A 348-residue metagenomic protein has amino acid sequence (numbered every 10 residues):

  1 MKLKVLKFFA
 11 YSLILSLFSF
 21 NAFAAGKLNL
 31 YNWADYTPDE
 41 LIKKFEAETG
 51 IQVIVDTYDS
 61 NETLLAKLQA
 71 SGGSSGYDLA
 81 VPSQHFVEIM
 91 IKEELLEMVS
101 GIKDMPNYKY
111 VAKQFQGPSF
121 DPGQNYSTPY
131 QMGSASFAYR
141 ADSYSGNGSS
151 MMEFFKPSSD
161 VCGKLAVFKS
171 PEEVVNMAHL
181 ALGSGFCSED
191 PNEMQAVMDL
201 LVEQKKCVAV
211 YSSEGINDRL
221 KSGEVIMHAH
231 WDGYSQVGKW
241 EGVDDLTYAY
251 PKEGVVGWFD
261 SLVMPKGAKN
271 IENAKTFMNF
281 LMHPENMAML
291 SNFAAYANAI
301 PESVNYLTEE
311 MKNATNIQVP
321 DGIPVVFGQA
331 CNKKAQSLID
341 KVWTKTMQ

Functional and structural regions predicted by a protein language model:
F18-A24: Sec/Tat signal peptide C-region and signal peptidase I cleavage site
A24-I89: Early extracytoplasmic/lumenal segment of secretory-pathway proteins
G76, A80-C207, S212-E224: Extracytoplasmic ligand-binding site segments that recognize negatively charged/polar headgroups
F86-I89, K221, M227-D245: A ligand-binding cleft/hinge motif common to bilobed small-molecule-binding domains
S136-S143, H179-G183, W258-N270, M289-L290: A bilobed periplasmic-binding-protein/Venus flytrap-type ligand-binding module shared by bacterial periplasmic
M194-E203, G242-K266: Periplasmic-binding protein-like
P265-I323: Mature extracytoplasmic/periplasmic domains
V304-Q348: Extracellular/periplasmic bilobal clamshell ligand-binding domains
